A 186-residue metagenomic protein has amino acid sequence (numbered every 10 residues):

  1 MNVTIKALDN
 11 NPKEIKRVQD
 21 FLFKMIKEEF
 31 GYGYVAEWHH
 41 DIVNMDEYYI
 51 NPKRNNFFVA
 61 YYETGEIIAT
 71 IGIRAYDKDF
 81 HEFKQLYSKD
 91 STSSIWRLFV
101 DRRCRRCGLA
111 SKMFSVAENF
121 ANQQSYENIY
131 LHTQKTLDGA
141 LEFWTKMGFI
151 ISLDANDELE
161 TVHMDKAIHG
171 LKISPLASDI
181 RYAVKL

Functional and structural regions predicted by a protein language model:
N2-T4: Extreme N-terminal starter segment of soluble prokaryotic enzymes
A7-W96, D101, F114-V116, N156-D157 (+1 more regions): Acetyl-CoA-dependent GNAT
K24-E28, Y87-S91, E127-Y130, Q134-L186: C-terminal "cap" of GNAT-fold acetyltransferases
E28, R106, N119-Q123, I150: Conserved amphipathic alpha-helical interaction elements at protein-protein interfaces in regulatory, energy-coupling
N55-F57, I71-I73, R105-R106, Y126 (+1 more regions): Residue-level detection of beta-strand scaffold positions
E82, L109, A140-E142: Generic domain-boundary/flexible-linker signal
D101, K112-N128: Conserved acyl-CoA
D101-R103, C107, K135-T136: Active-site acidic-Proline motif in GNAT/NAT acetyltransferases
